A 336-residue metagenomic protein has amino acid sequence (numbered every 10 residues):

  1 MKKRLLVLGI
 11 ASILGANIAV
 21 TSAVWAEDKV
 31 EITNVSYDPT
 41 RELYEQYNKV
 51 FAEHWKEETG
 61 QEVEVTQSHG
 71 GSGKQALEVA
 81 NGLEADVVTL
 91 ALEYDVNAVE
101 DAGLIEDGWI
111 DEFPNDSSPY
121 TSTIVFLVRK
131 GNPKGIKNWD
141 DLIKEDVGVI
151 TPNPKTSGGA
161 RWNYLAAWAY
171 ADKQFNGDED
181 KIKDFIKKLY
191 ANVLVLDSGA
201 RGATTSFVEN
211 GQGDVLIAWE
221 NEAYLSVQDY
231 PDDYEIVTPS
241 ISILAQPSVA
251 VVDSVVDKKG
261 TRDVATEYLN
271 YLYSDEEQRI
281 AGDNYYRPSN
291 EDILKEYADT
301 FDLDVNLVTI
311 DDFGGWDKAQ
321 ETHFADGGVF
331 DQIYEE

Functional and structural regions predicted by a protein language model:
M1-G9, A19: Bacterial N-terminal signal peptides that target proteins for export
G15-A23: C-terminal segment of classical bacterial N-terminal signal peptides
V24-A102, E112-F113, W219: Early extracytoplasmic/lumenal segment of secretory-pathway proteins
P39-E42, S72-Q75, E93-N97, G131-K134 (+5 more regions): Solvent-exposed loop/turn segments at secondary-structure junctions within structured extracellular/periplasmic domains
G82-V88, D146-G148, E209-A218: Alpha-to-beta junction loops
E100-K173: A conserved helix-loop-strand patch within extracytoplasmic ligand-binding domains of the periplasmic binding
Q174-I241: Ligand-binding pocket segment of bilobal, Venus flytrap-like solute-binding proteins
V256-E336: Extracellular/periplasmic juxtamembrane helices and adjacent flexible linkers that interface with membrane partners
